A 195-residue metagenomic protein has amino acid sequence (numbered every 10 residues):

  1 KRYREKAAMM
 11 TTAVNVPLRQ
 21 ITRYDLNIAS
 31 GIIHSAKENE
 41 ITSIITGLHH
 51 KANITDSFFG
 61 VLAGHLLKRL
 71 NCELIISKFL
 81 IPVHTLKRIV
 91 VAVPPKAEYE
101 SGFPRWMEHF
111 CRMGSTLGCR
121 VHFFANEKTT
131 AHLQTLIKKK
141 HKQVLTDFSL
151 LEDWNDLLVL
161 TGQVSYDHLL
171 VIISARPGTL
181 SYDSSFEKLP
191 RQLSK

Functional and structural regions predicted by a protein language model:
K1, N15, K37, T42-K128 (+4 more regions): Intrinsically disordered or low-complexity boundary/linker segments at protein termini and domain junctions
K6, G31, R105-H109: Well-ordered alpha-helical segments embedded in enzymatic catalytic cores
K6-V14, K140: Inter-domain helical "communication" segments and dimerization helices that couple sensory or membrane-embedded modules
R23-S30: Charged docking surfaces used in two-component/phosphorelay signaling
A29, T130, L157-L158: Short, well-ordered alpha-helical microsegments
